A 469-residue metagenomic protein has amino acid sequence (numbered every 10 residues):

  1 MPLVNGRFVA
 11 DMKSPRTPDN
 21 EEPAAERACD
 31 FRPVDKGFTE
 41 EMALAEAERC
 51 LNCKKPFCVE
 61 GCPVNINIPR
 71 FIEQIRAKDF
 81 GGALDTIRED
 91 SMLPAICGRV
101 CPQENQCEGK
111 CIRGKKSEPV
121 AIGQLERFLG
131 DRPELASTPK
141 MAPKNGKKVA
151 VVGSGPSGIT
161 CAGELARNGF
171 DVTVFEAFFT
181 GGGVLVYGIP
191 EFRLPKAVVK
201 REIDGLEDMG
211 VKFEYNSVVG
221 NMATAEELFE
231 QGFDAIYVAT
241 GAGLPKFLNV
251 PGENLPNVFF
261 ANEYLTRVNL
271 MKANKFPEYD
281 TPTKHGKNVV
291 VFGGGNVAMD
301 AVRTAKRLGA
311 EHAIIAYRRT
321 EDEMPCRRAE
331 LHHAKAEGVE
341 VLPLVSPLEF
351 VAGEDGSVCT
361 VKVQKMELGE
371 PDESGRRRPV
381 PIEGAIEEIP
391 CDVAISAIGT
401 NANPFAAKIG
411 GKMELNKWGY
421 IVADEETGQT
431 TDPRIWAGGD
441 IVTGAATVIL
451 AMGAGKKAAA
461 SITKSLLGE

Functional and structural regions predicted by a protein language model:
R27-A45, I66-R99, K116-A142, V268-N269: Ferredoxin-type iron-sulfur electron-transfer modules in oxidoreductases and energy-metabolism complexes
E48-R70, M92-K115: Local cysteine-cluster metal-coordination motifs and their immediate loop/turn environment, predominantly Fe-S cluster
E126-P143, R201-N221, P245-L308, N416-E426 (+1 more regions): Glycine-rich dinucleotide-binding loop and its adjacent helix/turn
P143, K148-V152, K200-V250, E349-K362 (+3 more regions): Feature captures the FAD/FMN-dependent oxidoreductase FAD-binding
K148-T173, A298-K306: N-terminal Rossmann-like FAD-binding beta1-loop-alpha1 element of flavoenzymes
D171-V174, F178-M209, F213-E214, V302-E349: Rossmann-like dinucleotide-binding cores of NAD(P)H-dependent redox enzymes
N254-G286, P371-A445: FAD-site-proximal beta/loop scaffold in flavoenzymes
I441-G468: A conserved FAD-binding loop/helix module that cradles the flavin
